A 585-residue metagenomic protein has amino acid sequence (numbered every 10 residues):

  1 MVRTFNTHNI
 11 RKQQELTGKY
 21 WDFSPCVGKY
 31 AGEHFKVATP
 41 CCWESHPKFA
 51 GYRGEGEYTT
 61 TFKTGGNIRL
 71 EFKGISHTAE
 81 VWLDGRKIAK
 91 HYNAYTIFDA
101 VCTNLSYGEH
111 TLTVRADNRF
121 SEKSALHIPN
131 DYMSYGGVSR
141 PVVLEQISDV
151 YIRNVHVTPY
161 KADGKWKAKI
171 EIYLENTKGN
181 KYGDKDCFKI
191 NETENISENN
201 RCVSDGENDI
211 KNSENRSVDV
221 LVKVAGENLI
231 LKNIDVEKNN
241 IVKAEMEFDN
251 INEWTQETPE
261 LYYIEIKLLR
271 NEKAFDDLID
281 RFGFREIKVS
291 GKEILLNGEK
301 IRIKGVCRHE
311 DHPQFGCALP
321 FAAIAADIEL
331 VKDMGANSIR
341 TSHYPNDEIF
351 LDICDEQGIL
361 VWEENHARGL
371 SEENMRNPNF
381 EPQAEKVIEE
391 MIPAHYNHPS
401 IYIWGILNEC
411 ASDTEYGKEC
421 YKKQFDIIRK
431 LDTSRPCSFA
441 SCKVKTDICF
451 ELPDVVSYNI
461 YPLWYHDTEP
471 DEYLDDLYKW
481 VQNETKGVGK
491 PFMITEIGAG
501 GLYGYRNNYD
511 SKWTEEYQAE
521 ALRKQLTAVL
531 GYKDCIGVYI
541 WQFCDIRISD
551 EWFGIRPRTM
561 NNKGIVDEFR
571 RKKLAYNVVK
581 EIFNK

Functional and structural regions predicted by a protein language model:
R3, T7-H8, E15, D22-G28 (+3 more regions): Accessory beta-strand-rich segments of carbohydrate-active enzymes
I68, W166-I170: Structural beta-strand segments of beta-rich domains
W82-I88, A225, N271, N297: Short strand-turn-strand beta-turns centered on an Asx-Gly dipeptide
G85, V142, Y262, G298 (+4 more regions): Conserved, mostly hydrophobic/aromatic
T96-C102, K123-Y132, I287-P462, D467 (+6 more regions): Active-site mouth of glycoside hydrolases
Y107-E109, E175-K178, E214-K288: Extended acidic/polar, glycine-enriched regions that form or flank non-catalytic beta-rich accessory modules
Y517-E551: Substrate-binding cleft of secreted/luminal carbohydrate-active enzymes
W541-K585: Aromatic-rich peripheral "rim/lid" segments of glycoside hydrolase catalytic domains that contact and position glycan
